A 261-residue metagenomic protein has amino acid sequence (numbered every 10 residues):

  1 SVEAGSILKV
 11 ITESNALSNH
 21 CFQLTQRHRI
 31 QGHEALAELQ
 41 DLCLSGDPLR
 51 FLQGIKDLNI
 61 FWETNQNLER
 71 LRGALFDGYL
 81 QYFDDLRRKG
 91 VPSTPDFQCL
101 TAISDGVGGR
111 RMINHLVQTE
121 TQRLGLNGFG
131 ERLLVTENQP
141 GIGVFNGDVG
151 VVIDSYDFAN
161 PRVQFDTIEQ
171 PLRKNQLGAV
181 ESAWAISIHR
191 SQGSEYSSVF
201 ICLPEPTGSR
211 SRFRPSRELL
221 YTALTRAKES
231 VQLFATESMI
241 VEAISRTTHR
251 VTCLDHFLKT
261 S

Functional and structural regions predicted by a protein language model:
S1-I142, I153: Conserved helicase motor core of P-loop NTPases
D148-S261: C-terminal accessory regions
